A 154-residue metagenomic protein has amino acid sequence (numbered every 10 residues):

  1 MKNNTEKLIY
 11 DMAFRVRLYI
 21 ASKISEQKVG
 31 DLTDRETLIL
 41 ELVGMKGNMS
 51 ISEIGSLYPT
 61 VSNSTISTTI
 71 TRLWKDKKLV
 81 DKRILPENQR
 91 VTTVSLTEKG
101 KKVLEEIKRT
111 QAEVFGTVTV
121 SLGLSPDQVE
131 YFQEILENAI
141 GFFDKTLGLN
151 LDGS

Functional and structural regions predicted by a protein language model:
M1-D31: N-terminal leader segment of winged-helix/HTH proteins
E6, E98-T117: Conserved segment of winged-helix/HTH DNA-binding domains
A13, R17-I20, L104, I140-D144: A structural signal for well-ordered alpha-helices, especially hydrophobic packing surfaces of coiled-coils
A21-S62: N-terminal helix-turn-helix DNA-binding core of bacterial DNA-binding proteins
G30-E36, T97, L122-P126: Short helix-coil-helix linker/hinge
E41-L42, E105, Q133: A cross-family signal for key residues in well-ordered alpha-helices that form functional helical elements
G47-T92, E98: Canonical helix-turn-helix DNA-binding module
R109-S154: Terminal interaction helix/tail motif
